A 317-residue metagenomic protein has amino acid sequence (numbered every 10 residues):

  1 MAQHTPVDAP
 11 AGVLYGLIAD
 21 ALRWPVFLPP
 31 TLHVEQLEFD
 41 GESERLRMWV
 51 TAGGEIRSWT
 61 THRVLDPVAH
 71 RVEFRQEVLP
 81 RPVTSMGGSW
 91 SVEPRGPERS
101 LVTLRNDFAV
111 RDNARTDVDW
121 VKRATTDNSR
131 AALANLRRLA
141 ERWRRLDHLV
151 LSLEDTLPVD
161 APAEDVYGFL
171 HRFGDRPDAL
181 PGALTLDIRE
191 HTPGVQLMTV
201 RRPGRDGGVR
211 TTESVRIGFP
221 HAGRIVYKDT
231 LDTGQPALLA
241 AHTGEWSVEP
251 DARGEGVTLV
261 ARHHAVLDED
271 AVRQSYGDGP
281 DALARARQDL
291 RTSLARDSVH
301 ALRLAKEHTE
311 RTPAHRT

Functional and structural regions predicted by a protein language model:
M1-A69, E73, P80-G87, T292-T317: Hydrophobic, helix-prone linear segments
M1-E42, R130-P193, T317: Hydrophobic ligand-binding cavity/cleft-lining segments
A2-H4, S58-H62, G87-S89, E154-T156 (+2 more regions): Well-ordered beta-strand positions in beta-sheet-rich domains
A11, L37-E42, V64-H70, S91-L101 (+3 more regions): A short, structured loop/turn motif at beta-sheet edges
M48-A52, S58-T60, R75-R130, K228-T292: Beta-strand/loop substructures that line and gate deep hydrophobic ligand-binding cavities in soluble
T125-L133, R137, L294-S298, L302: N-terminal membrane-insertion helices
P158, R172-D251, G256-E269, D281-R285: Structured core of small recognition/catalytic domains
